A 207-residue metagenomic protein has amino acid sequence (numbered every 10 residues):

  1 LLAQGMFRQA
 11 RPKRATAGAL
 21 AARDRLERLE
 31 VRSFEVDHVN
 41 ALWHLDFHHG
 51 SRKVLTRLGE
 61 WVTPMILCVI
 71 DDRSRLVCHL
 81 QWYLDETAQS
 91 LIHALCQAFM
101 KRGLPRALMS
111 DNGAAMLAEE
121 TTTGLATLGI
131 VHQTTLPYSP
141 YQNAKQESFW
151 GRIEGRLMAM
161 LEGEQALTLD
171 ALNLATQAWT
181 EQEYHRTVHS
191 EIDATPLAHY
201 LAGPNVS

Functional and structural regions predicted by a protein language model:
L1-L45, G50-S51, T123, S139-P140 (+1 more regions): Basic, flexible linker segments flanking DNA-binding modules in nucleic acid-interacting mobile-element proteins
Q4-F7, R156-M160, W179-Q182, R186 (+1 more regions): Phosphate/oxyanion-binding loops and surfaces in catalytic or ligand/nucleic-acid-binding neighborhoods
F7, D170-T176, A198-N205: Short alpha-helical interface patches
R11-A17, L167, S190-L197: Short coil/turn segments at secondary-structure boundaries
V36-A178: RNase H-like DDE/DDD metal-dependent nuclease/strand-transfer catalytic core used by mobile genetic elements
R52, T180-S207: C-terminal, beta-rich DNA-binding module of retroviral/retroelements integrases
